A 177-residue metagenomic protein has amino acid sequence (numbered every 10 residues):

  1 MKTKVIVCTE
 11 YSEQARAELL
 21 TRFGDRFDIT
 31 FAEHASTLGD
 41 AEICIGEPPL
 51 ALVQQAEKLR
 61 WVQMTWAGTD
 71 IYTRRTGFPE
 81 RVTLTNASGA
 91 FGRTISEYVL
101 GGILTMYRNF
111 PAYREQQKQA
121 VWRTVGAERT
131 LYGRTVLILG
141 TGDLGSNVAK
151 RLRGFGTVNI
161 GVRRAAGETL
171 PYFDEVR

Functional and structural regions predicted by a protein language model:
M1-I43: N-terminal glycine-/charge-rich "phosphate-binding" loop or analogous flexible N-terminal tail
K2, R81, Y132-T135: Phosphate-coordination loops involved in phosphoryl transfer and adenosine-cofactor binding
E10-E13, A32-H34, E47-A51, A67-T69 (+1 more regions): Short, polar loop motifs at secondary-structure junctions
F23-D25, E57-K58, F78-E80, F155 (+1 more regions): Short, structured coil segments at secondary-structure junctions
F27-D28, T83, V158, E175: Conserved beta-strand segments of alpha/beta enzyme cores
I29-G39, L50-Q54, T169-R177: Short acidic low-complexity segments
E42-Q117, V125, R129: Phosphate/diphosphate ligand-binding glycine-rich loop within oxidoreductases
A127-R177: Rossmann-like dinucleotide/phosphate-binding beta-alpha-beta segment
